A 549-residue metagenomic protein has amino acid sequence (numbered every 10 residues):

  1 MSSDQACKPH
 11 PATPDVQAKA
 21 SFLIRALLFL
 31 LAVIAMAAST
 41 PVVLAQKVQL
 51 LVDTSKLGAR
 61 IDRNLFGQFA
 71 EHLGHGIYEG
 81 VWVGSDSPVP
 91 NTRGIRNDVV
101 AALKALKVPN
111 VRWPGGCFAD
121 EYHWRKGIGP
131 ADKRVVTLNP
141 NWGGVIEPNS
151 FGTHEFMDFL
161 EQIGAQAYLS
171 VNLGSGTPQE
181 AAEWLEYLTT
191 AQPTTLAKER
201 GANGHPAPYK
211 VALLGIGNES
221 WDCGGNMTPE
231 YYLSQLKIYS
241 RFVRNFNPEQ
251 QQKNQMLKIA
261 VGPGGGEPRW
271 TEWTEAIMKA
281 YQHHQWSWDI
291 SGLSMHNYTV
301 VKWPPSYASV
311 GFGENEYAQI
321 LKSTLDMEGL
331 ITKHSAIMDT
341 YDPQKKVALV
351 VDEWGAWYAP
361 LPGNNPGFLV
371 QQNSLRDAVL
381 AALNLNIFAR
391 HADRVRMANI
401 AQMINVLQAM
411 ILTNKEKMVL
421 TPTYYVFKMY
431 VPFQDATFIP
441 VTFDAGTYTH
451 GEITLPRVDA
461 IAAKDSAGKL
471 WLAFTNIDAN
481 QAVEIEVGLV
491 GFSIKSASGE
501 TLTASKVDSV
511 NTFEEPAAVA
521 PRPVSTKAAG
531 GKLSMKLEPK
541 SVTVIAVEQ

Functional and structural regions predicted by a protein language model:
M1-I24: N-terminal secretory signal peptides that target proteins for export/translocation
P14, V33-M36, Y78: Intrinsic disorder/low-complexity segments in short proteins, especially the signal peptide and propeptide regions
A26-A38: Bacterial N-terminal signal peptides
V42-G292, T324-Q549: Non-catalytic accessory regions flanking glycosidase/transglycosidase catalytic cores in CAZymes
M295: Histidine-centered catalytic micro-motifs
Y298-A318, N364: Active-site His/acidic residue clusters
Y317-L325: Active-site pocket-shaping loop/turn-to-helix segments
